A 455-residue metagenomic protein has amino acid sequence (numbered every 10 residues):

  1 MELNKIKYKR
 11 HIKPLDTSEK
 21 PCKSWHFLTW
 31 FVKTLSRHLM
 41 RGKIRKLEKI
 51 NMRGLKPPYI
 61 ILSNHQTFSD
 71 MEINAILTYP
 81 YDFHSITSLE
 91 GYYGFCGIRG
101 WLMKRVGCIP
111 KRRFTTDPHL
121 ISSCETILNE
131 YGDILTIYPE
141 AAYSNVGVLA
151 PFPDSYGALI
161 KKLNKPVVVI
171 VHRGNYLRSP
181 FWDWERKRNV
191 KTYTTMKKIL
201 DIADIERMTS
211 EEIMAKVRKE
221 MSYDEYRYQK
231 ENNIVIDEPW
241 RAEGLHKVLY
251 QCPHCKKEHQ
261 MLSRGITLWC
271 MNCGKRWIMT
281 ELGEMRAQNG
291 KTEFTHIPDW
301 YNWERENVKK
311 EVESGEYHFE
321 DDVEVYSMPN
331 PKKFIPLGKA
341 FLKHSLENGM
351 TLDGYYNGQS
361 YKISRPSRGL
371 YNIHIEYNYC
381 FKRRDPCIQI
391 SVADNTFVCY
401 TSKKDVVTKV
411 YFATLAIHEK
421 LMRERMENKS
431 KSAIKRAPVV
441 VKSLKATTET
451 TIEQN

Functional and structural regions predicted by a protein language model:
M1-K7: Soluble, non-transmembrane catalytic domains of enzymes that act on hydrophobic metabolites at membranes
P21, W25, T29, S36-A215 (+12 more regions): Soluble catalytic domains of membrane acyltransferases
I213-R227: Short, structured interface segments
E225-V235: Charged, glycine-interspersed solvent-exposed loop segments at helix/strand-loop junctions that cap or gate access
D237-K291: Cys/His-rich short segments
R276, K332-P336, N357-S364, A393-T408: Short, surface-exposed beta-strand/loop "edge" segments at domain boundaries and coil↔beta transitions
R276-G358: Long, charge-rich boundary regions
G369-N455: Acidic, Ser/Thr- and proline-rich intrinsically disordered linker/docking segments of eukaryotic scaffolds
